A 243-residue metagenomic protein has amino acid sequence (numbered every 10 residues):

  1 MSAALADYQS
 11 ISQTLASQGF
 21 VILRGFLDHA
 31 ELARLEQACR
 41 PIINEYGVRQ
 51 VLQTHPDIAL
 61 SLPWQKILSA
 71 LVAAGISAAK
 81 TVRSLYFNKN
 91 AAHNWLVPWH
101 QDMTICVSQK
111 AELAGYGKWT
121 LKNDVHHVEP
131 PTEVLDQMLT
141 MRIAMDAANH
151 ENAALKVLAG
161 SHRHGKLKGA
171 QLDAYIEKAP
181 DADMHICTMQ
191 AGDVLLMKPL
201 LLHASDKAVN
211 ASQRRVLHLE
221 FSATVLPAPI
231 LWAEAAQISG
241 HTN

Functional and structural regions predicted by a protein language model:
S2-Q18, L27-A191, A204, A208-S212 (+2 more regions): Non-heme Fe(II) oxygenase catalytic core, chiefly the N-lobe of the double-stranded beta-helix
I22, V194-L196, H218: Hydrophobic beta-strand signal
M197-H203: Short, charged beta-turn/beta-strand-edge "cap" motif at the junction between a beta-strand and an adjacent loop
E234-N243: Glycine- and charge-enriched low-complexity intrinsically disordered segments
